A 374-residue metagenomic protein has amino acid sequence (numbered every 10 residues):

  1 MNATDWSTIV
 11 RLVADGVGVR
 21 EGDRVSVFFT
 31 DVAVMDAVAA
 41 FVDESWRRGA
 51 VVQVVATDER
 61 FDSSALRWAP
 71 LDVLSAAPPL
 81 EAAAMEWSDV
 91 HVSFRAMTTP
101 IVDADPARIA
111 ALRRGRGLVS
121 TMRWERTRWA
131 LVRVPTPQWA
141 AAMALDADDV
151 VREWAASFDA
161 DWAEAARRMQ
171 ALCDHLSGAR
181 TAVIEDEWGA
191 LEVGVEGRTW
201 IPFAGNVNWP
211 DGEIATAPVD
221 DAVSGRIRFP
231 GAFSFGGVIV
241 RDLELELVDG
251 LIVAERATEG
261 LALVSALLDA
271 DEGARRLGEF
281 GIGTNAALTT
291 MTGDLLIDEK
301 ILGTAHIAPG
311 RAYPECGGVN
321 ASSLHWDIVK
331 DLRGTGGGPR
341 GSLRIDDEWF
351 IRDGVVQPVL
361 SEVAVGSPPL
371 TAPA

Functional and structural regions predicted by a protein language model:
M1-G225, L360-A374: Active-site bordering "gate/hinge" segments that shape substrate access to catalytic or cofactor-binding pockets
V10, L176-S177, D220, G236-I239 (+3 more regions): Short solvent-exposed loop/turn micro-motifs enriched in small/polar/acidic residues
V32-A33, M97-T99, T136, R198 (+7 more regions): Short, glycine-/Ser/Thr-/acidic-enriched flexible segments
F41-R47, T199-W200, L243-E246, E272 (+1 more regions): Short, solvent-exposed amphipathic alpha-helical segments in soluble enzyme and RNA/protein-processing domains
E86-S88, V92, E187-R198, A204-D221 (+5 more regions): PLD/PLD-like phosphodiesterase catalytic module centered on the HKD motif
D221-A266: Long, well-ordered mid-to-C-terminal structural blocks that present hydrophobic/aromatic surfaces
S224, A254-A321: Dual-mode signal for accessory low-complexity, basic/Gly-rich regions
G293-T371: Internal helix-turn-beta structural module
